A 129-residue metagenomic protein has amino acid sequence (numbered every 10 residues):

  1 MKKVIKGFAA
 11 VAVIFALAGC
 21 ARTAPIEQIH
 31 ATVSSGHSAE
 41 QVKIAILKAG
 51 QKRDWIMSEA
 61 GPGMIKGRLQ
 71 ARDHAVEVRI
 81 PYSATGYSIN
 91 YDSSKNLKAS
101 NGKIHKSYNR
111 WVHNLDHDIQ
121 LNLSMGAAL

Functional and structural regions predicted by a protein language model:
M1-F8: Bacterial N-terminal signal peptides that target proteins for export
V4, A128-L129: Amphipathic, soluble alpha/beta structural segments
A9-I14: Hydrophobic helical h-region of N-terminal Sec-dependent signal peptides in bacterial secretory/periplasmic proteins
A16-G19: C-terminal motif of bacterial Sec signal peptides marking the signal peptidase cleavage site
A21-A128: Ser/Thr-rich, low-complexity intrinsically disordered terminal regions
